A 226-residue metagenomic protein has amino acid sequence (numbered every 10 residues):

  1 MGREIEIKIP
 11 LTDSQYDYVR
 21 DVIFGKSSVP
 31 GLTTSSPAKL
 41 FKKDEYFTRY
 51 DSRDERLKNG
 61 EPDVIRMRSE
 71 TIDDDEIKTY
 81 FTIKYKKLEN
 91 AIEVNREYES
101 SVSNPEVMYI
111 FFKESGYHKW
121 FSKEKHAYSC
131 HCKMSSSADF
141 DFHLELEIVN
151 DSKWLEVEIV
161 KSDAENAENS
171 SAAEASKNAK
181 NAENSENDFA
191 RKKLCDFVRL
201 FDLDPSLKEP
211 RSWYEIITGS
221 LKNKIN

Functional and structural regions predicted by a protein language model:
M1-D139, A164, L203-N226: N-terminal strand-loop-strand beta-hairpin
D73-E76, I110, I148-I159, D163-N166 (+1 more regions): Long, contiguous binding/interaction regions
S129-E156: Charged, well-structured binding/catalytic surfaces in domain cores that contact anionic ligands
S170-S171, S176-N181, S185: Intrinsic-disorder/low-complexity detector
